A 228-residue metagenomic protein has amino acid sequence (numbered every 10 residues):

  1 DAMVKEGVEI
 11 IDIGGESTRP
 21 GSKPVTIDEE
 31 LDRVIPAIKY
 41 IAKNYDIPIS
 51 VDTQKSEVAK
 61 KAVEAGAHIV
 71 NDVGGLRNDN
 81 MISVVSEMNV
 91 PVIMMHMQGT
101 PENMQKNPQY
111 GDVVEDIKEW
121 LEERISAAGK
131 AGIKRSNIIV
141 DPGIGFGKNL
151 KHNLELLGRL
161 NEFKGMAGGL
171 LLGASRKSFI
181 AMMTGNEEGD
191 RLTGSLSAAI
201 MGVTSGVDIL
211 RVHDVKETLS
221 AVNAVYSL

Functional and structural regions predicted by a protein language model:
D1-G14: Catalytic domains of carbohydrate-active enzymes, especially glycoside hydrolases
T18-Y40, Y45-P48, T53-E57, V63-E64 (+2 more regions): Active-site-adjacent loop and "lid" segments of alpha/beta metabolic enzymes
G129-A131: Conserved C-terminal portion of the radical SAM core fold that forms the substrate/S-adenosylmethionine-binding
K134-N137: Short acidic capping loops at alpha-helix termini that bridge into adjacent secondary structure
G143-G145: Short strand-loop junctions, especially beta-strand C-caps/beta-turns that link beta-sheets to coils or alpha-helices
